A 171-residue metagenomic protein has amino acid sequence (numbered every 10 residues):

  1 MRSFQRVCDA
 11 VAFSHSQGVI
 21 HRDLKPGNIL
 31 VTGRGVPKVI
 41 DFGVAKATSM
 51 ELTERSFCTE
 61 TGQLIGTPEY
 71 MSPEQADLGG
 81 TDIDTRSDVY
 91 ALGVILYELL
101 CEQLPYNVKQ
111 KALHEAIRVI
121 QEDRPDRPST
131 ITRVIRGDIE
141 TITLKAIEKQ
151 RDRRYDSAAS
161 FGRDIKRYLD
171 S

Functional and structural regions predicted by a protein language model:
M1: Conserved HATPase_c
F4-A12, S16, I20, L24-T32 (+2 more regions): C-terminal lobe helix-coil module of Hanks-type protein kinase domains
P37, T53-I65: Regulatory activation segment
F42-F57: Activation segment/activation loop of eukaryotic-type protein kinase catalytic domains
